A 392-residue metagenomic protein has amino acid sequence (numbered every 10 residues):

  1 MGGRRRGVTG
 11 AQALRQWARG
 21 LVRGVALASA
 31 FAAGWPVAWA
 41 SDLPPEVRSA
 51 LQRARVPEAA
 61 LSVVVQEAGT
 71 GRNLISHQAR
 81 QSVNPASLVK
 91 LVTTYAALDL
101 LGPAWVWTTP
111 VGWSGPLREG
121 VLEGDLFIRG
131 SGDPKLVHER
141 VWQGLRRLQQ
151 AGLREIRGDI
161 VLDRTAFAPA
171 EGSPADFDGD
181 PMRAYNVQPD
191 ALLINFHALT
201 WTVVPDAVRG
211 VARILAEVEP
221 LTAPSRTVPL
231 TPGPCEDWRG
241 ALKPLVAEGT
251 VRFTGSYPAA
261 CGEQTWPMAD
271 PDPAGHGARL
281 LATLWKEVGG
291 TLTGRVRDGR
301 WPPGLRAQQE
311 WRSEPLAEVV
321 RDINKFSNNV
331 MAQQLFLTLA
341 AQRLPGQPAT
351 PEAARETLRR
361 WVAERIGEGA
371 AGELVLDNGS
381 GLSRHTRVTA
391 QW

Functional and structural regions predicted by a protein language model:
M1-R19: N-terminal secretory signal peptides that target proteins for export/translocation
L21-G34: Bacterial N-terminal signal peptides
A38-G69, N73-S82, W107, R147-A151: Beta-lactamase-like hydrolase cores
P44-R48, S62, L91, Y95 (+10 more regions): Extracytoplasmic/secreted envelope proteins and their assembly/folding machinery, especially bacterial periplasmic
A60-S62, E119-L193, H197, A340-W392: Mid-domain, small-residue-enriched loop/turn segments at the edges of structured enzyme/sensor domains
G71, P85-P103, I160, L192 (+2 more regions): Active-site SXXK
D99-S114, T293-R297: Short, well-structured active-site flanking segments
P232-W392: A small/polar active-site loop signature that marks catalytic segments
